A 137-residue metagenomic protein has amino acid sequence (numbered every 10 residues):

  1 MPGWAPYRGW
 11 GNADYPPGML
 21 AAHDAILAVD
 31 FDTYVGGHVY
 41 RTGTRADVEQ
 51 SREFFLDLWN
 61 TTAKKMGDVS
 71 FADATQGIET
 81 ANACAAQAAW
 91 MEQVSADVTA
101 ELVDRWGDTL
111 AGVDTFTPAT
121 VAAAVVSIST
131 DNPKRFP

Functional and structural regions predicted by a protein language model:
M1-L20: Catalytic core of the metallo-beta-lactamase
N12-Y15, T44, T115-T120: General structural signal for secondary-structure boundaries
P17-A83: Divalent-metal (often Zn2+) His-rich catalytic cores of metallo-beta-lactamase-fold enzymes
F71-P137: C-terminal regulatory/interaction regions
